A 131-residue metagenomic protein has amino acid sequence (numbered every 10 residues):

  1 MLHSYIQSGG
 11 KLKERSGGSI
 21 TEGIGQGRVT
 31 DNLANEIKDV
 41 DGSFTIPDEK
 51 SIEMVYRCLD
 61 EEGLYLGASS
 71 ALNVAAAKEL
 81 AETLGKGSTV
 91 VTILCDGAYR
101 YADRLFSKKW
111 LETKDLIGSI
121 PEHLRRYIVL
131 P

Functional and structural regions predicted by a protein language model:
M1-A68, L105-P131: Active-site/ligand-binding loops adjacent to catalytic centers
M1-L2, S69-A77, Y101: Short glycine/serine/threonine-rich phosphate/pyrophosphate-binding segments that cradle anionic phosphate groups
S51, C58, V74-E82: A short, acidic, amphipathic alpha-helical segment used as a generic capping/interface helix at domain edges
S51, G97-Y99: Short, glycine-/Ser/Thr-/acidic-enriched flexible segments
E82-T89: Phosphate-handling active-site elements
T83, R104-L105: Short glycine/threonine-rich loop-to-helix capping motif typified by GTGT followed within a few residues by an Asp-Pro
V91-C95: Short beta-strand segments
